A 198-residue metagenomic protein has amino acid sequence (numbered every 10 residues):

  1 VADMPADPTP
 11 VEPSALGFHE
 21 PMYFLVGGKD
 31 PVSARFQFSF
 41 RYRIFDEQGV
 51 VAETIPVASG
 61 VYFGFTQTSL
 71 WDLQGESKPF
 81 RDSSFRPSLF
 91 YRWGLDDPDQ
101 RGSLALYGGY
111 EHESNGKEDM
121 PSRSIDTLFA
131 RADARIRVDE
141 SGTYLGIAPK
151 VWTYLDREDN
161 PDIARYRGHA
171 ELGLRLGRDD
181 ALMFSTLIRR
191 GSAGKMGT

Functional and structural regions predicted by a protein language model:
V1-A6: Cleavable N-terminal export/targeting peptides
D7-V11: Polar/charged, compositionally biased leader and regulatory segments
E12-E20, E47-K195: Outer-membrane pore/translocation modules
P21-D30: Short strand-turn segments of transmembrane beta-barrel domains in outer membranes, especially the first one or two
P31-S33, Q37-F45: Long, low-hydrophobicity, solvent-exposed regions enriched in small/turn-prone and acidic residues
T198: Aromatic sugar-binding interfaces of carbohydrate-active proteins
